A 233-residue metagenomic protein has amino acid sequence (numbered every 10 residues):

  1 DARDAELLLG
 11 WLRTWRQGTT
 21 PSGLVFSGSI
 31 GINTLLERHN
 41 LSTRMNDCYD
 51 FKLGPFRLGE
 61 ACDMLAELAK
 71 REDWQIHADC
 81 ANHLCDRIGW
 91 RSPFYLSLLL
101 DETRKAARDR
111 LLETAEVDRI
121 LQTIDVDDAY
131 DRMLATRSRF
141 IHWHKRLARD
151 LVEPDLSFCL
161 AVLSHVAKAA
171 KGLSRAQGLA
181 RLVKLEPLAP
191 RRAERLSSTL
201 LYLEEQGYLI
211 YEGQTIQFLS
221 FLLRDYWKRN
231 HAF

Functional and structural regions predicted by a protein language model:
D1-R87, F94, E102-S138, L223: The catalytic "switch" region of P-loop NTPases
Q75-D79, L98, L173, R195 (+1 more regions): Alpha-helix N-cap and coil->helix boundary residues
W90-R91, L96-A193: Winged-helix-like regulatory helical subdomains adjacent to P-loop NTPase cores
S138, L222-F233: Short, amphipathic alpha-helical interaction segments positioned at domain boundaries
P187-Q206: Short amphipathic alpha-helical interaction segments
Q214-F221: Minor-groove-contacting beta-hairpin "wing" of winged helix-turn-helix DNA-binding domains
